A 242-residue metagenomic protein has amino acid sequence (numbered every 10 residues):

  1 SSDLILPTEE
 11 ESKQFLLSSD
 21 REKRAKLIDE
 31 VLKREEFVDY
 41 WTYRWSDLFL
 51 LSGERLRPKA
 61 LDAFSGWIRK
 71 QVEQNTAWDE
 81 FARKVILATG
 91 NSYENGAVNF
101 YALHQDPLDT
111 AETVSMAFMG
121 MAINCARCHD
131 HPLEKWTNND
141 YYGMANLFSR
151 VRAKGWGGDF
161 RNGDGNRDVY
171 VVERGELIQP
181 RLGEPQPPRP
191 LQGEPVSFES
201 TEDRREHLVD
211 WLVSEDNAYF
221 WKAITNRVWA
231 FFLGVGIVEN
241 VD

Functional and structural regions predicted by a protein language model:
S2-V209, N217-D242: Short, structured secondary-structure elements that scaffold catalytic or ligand/cofactor-binding regions
V213: Cell-envelope and extracellular/periplasmic
